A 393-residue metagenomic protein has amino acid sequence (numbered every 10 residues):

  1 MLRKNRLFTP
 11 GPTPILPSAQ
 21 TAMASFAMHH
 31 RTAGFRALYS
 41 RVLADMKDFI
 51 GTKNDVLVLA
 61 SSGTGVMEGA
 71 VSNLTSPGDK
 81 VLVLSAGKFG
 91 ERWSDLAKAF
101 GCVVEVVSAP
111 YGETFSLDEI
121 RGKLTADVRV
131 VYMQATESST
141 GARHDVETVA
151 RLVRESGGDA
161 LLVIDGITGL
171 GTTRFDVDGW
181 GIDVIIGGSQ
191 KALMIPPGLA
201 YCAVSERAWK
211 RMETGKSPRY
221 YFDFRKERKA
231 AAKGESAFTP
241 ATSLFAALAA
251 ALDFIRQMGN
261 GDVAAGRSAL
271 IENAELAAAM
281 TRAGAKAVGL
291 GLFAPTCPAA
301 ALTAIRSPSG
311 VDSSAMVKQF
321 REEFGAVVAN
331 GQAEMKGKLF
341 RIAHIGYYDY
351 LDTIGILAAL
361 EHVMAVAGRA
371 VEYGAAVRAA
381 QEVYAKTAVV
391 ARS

Functional and structural regions predicted by a protein language model:
K4-A60, T64: A glycine-/small-polar-enriched, mobile loop at the entrance of the PLP active site in fold-type I
P14-I15, Q190-A283, A287, S393: Active-site C-terminal subdomain of aminotransferase-like
K53-L82, A86, G90-W93: Conserved beta-loop-alpha segment that forms the PLP phosphate-binding cup at the N-terminus of a helix
E113-G171: Active-site phosphate-binding strand-loop segment of PLP-dependent enzymes
D178-Q190: Conserved active-site segment immediately N-terminal to the catalytic lysine that forms the internal aldimine
G291-E323: Conserved PLP-binding catalytic core of the aspartate aminotransferase-like
E334, K338-S393: PLP-dependent enzyme catalytic core of the Aspartate aminotransferase-like
